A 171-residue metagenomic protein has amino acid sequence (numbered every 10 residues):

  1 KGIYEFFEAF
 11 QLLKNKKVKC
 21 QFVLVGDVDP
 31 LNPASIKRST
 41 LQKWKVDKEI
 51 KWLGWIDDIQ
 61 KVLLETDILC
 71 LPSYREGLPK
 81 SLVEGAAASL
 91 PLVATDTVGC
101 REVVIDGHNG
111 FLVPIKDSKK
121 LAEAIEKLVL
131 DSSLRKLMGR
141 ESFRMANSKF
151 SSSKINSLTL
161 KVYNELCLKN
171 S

Functional and structural regions predicted by a protein language model:
K1-L12, K119-K120: A conserved mid-protein helix/loop that constitutes part of the nucleotide-sugar donor-binding site
K16, Q21-E49, L134: Short, structured helix-loop element that forms part of the nucleotide-activated donor/catalytic region
W55, Y74: Aromatic "clamp/platform" in nucleotide-sugar-dependent glycosyltransferases that forms part of the donor/acceptor
Q60, D67, S89: A short alpha->beta transition loop at the rim of the catalytic pocket in nucleotide-sugar-dependent
P79-L82, C100: Short glycine/serine-rich donor-binding loops of glycosyltransferases
P91-A94, V104: Short hydrophobic beta-strand element within catalytic cores of glycosyltransferases and related nucleotide-activated
D106-G107, F111-S118, K127-S133: Conserved acidic donor-binding segment of nucleotide-sugar-dependent glycosyltransferases
K120, K127, L134-K149, I155-K161: A short, well-ordered alpha-helix in the C-terminal region of glycosyltransferases
